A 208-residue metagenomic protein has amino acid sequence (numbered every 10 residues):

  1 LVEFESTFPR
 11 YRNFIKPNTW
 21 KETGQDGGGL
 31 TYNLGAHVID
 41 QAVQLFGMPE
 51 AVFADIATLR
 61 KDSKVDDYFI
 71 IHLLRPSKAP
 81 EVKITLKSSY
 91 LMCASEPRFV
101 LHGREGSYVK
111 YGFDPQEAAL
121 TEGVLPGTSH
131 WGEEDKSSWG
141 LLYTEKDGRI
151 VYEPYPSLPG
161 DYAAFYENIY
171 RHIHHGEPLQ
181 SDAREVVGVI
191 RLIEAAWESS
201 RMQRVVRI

Functional and structural regions predicted by a protein language model:
L1-D62, Q203: Predominantly a Rossmann-like dinucleotide-binding segment in NAD(P)-dependent oxidoreductases
E3-F4, F53-A54, T85-S88, H102: Short beta-strand segments
A36, K61, K87-S95: Glycine-rich phosphate/pyrophosphate-binding beta-alpha loops
V43, H72, Y166-Y170, V187-I190: Non-transmembrane alpha-helical segments in soluble domains of secreted/periplasmic/extracellular proteins
K64-Y68: A short, glycine/Asx- and small/polar-enriched loop/turn that sits immediately N-terminal to a beta-strand
I71-E81, L101-R104: Active-site beta-strand termini and strand-to-loop segments that position acidic
V100-R184, I208: C-terminal glycine/acidic-rich active-site capping loop/insertion
D161-F165, A195-M202: Stable alpha-helical structural segments in soluble proteins, enriched in small hydrophobic residues
